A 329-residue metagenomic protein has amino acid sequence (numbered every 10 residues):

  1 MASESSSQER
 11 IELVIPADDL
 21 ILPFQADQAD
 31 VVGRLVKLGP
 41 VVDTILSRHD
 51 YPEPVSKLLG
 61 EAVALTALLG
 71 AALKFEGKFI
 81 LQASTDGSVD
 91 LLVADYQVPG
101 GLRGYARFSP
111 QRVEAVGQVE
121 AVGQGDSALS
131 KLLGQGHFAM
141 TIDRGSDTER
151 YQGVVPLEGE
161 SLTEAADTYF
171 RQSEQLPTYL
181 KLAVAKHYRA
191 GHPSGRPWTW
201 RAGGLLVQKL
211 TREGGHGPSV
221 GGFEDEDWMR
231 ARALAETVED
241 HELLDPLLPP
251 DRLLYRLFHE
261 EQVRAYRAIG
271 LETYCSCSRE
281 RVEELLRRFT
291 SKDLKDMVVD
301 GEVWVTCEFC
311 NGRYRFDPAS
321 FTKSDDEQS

Functional and structural regions predicted by a protein language model:
A2-R267: Interaction interfaces in information-processing and related assembly proteins
A235-S329: Cys/His-clustered metal-coordination modules, chiefly Zn-binding fingers
